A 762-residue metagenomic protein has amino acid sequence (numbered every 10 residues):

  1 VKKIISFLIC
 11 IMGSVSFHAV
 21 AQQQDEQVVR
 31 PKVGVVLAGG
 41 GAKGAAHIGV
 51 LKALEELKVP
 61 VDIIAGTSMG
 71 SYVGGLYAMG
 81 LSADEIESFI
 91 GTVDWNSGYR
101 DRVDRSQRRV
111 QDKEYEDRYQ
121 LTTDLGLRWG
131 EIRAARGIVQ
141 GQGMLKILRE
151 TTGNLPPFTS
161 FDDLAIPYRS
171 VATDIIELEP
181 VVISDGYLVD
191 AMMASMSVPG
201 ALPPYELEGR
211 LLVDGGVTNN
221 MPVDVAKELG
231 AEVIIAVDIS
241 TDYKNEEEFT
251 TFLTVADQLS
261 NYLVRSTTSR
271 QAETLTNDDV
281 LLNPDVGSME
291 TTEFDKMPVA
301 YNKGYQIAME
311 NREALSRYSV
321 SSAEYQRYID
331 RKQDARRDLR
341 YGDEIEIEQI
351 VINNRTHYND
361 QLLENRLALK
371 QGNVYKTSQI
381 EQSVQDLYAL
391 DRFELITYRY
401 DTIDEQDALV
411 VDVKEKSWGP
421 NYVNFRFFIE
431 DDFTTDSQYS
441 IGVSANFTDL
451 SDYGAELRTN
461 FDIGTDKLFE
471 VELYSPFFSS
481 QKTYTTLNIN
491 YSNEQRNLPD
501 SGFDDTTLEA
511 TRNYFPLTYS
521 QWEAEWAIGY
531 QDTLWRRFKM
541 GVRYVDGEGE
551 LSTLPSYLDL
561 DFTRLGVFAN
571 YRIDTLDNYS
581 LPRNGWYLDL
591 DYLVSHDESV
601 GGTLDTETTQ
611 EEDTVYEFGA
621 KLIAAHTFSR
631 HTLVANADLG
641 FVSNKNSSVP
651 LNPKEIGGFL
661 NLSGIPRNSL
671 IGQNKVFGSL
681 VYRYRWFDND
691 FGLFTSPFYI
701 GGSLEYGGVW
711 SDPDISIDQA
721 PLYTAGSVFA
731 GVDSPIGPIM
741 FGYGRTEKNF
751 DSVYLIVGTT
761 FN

Functional and structural regions predicted by a protein language model:
V1-I4: Positively charged n-region of N-terminal signal peptides that target proteins for export
S6-S16: Bacterial N-terminal signal peptides
A21-T67, G75-Q385, A389-T402, E415-S417: Patatin-like phospholipase
T377-Q379, S383-D386, L395-L576, S580 (+3 more regions): Gram-negative/organellar outer-membrane beta-barrel architecture
Y422-D432, R564-F698, W710-D712, L755: C-terminal outer-membrane beta-barrel translocator/porin domains of Gram-negative envelope proteins and their
F425-I429, I441-V443, T459-I463, L487-N493 (+8 more regions): Transmembrane beta-barrel strands of outer-membrane/channel proteins
S437-I441, T465-F469, T518-A524, D561-V567 (+9 more regions): Residues that define the transmembrane beta-barrel architecture of outer-membrane proteins
